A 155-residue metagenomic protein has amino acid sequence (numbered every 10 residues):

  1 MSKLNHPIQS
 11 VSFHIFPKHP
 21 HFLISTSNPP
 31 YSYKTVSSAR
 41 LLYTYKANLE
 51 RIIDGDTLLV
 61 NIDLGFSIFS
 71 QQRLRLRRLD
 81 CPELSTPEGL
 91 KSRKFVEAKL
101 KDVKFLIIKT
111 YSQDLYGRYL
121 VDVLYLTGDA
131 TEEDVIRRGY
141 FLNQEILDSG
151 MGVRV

Functional and structural regions predicted by a protein language model:
M1-V155: Small beta-barrel nucleic-acid-binding modules, primarily SNase/OB-fold domains and secondarily Tudor-like barrels
